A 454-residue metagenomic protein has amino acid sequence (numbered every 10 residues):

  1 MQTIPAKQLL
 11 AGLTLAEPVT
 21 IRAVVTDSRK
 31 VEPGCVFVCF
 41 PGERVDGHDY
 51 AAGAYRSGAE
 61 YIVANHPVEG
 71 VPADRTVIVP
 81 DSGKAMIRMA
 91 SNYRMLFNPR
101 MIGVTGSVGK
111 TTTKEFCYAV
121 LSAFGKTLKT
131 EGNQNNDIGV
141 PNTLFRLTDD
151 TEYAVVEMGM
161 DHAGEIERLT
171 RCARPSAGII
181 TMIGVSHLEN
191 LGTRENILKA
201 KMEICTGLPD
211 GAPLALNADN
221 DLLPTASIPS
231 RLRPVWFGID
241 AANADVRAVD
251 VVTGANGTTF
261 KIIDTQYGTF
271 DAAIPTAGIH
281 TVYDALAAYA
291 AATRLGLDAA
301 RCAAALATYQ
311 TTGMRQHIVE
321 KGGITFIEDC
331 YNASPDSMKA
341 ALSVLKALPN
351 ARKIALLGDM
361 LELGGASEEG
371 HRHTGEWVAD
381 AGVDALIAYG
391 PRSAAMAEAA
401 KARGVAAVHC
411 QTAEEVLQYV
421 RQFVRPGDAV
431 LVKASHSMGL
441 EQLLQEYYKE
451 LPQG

Functional and structural regions predicted by a protein language model:
M1-R88, L348, E376, A381-P391: N-terminal leader/targeting and accessory segments in enzymes
P5-Q8, A85-A218, P224-S230, Q422 (+1 more regions): Phosphate-binding loop of NTP-binding sites
C35, A54, M89, V104 (+13 more regions): Residue-level signal for inorganic ion chemistry
G42-V45, T311-T312, C330-V405, G454: Active-site beta-alpha connecting loops in nucleotide-dependent enzymes
A64, V68-A73, I179-F326, N350-A351 (+3 more regions): Acidic, Mg2+-coordinating active-site environments of NTP-dependent enzymes
V77-D81, A407-V416: Short acidic-hydrophobic, aromatic-tinged amphipathic segments that line or gate anion-handling sites
V104, G313-R315, S437-L443, G454: ATP-dependent carboxylate/acyl-activation modules
